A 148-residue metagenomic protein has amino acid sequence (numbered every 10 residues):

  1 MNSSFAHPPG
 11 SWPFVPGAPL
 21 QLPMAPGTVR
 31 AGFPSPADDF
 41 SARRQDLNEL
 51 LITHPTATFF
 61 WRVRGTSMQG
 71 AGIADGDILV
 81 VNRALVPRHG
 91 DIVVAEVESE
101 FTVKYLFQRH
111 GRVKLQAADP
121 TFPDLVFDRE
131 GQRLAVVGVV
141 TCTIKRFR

Functional and structural regions predicted by a protein language model:
M1-Q69, E100-F101, Q108, C142-R148: Short, positionally conserved secondary-structure boundary motifs
V63, V81-N82, K104, Q116-A117: Thr-Gly-centered strand-to-loop micro-motif
G70-A71, L79, E96: Charged, well-structured alpha/beta interaction segments
G76-D77, D91: Structural motif
N82-A84, V97-E98, A118-D119, V139: Fold-independent oxyanion-binding glycine-rich loops and adjacent beta-strand/coil segments at enzyme active sites
H89-V103, F107-V113: Short, compositionally biased
F107-R148: Glycine- and charge-enriched low-complexity intrinsically disordered segments
